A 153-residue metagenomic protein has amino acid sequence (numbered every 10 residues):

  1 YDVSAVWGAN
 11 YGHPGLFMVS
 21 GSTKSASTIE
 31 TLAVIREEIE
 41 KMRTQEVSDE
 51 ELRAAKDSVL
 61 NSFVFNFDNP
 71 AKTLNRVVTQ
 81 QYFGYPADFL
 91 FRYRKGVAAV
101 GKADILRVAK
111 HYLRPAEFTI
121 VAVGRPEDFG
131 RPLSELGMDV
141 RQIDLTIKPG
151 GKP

Functional and structural regions predicted by a protein language model:
Y1-K102, K110, P115-V123, P153: M16 family metallopeptidases and their MPP-like homologs
V6, L32, T119-P153: His/Glu-rich zincin catalytic helix
